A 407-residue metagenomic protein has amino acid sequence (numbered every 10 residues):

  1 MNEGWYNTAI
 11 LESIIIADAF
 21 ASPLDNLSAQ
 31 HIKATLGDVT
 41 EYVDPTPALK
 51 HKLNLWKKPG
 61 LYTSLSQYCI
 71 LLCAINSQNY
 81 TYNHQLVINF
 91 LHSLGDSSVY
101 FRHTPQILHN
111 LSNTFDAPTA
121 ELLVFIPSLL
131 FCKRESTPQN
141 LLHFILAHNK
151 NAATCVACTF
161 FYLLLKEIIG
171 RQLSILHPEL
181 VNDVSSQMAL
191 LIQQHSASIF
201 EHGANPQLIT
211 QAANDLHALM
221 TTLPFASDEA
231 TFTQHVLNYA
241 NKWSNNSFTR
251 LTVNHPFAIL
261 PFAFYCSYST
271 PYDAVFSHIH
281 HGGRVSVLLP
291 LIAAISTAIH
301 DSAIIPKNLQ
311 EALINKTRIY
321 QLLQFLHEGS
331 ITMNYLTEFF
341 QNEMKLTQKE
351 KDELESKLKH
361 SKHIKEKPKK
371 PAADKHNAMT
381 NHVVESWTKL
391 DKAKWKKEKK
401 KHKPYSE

Functional and structural regions predicted by a protein language model:
M1-E407: Structured, active/binding-site neighborhoods that engage oxygen-rich ligands
